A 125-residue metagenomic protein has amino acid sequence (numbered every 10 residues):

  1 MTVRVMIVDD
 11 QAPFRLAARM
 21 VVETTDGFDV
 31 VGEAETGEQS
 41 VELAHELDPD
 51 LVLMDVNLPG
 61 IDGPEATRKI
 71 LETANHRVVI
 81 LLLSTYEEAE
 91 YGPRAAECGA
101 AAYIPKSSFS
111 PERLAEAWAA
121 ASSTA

Functional and structural regions predicted by a protein language model:
D9, D55, S84: Active-site residues of response regulator receiver
F14, P59, E88: The feature encodes the CheY-like receiver
G27-E35, L43: Short hydrophobic/Thr-rich beta-strand motif most characteristic of the beta2 strand and flanking loop of CheY-like
T36-Q39, D62-E65: Acidic catalytic/metal-coordinating carboxylates
D50, V56-N57, L82: The short loop immediately C-terminal to the conserved phospho-acceptor aspartate in CheY-like receiver
P64-H76: Short amphipathic alpha-helix used as the core "switch/output" element in two-component signaling
E65, Y86-I104, S108-E116: Alpha4 helix (beta4-alpha4-beta5 surface) of REC/receiver domains from two-component response regulators
R77-E87: A short, hydrophobic beta-strand element within the central beta-sheet of small alpha/beta folds
